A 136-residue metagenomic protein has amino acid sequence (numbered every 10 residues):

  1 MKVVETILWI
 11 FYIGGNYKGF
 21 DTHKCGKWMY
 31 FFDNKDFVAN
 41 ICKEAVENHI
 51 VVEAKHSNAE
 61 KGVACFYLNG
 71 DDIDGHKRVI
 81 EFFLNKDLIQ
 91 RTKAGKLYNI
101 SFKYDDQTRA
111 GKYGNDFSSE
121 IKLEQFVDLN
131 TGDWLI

Functional and structural regions predicted by a protein language model:
M1-I136: Structured alpha/beta or helical-core interaction and ligand-binding surfaces enriched in interleaved
